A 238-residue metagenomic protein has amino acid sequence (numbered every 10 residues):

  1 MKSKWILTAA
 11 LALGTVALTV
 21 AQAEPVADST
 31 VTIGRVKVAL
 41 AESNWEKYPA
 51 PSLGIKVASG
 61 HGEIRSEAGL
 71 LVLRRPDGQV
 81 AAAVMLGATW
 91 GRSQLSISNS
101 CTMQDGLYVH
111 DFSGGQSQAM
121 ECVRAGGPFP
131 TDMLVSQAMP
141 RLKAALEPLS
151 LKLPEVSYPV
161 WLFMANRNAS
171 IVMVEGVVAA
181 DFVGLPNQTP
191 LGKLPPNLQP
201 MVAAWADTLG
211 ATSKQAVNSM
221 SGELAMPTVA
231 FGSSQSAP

Functional and structural regions predicted by a protein language model:
M1-A9: Bacterial N-terminal signal peptides that target proteins for export
T8-A17: Bacterial N-terminal signal peptides
A23-F112: N-terminal Sec/ER secretory leader and immediately downstream segment of secreted/extracellular precursors
A27-I33, L71-L73, M120, R124 (+2 more regions): Short acidic-hydrophobic surface loop/beta-edge motif
K37-G69, V123-Y158: Generic detector of solvent-exposed, compositionally biased contiguous segments
G87-E147: Low-complexity, serine/threonine/proline-enriched polar segments
P130-S234: Short, well-structured beta-strand
S236-P238: Short, solvent-exposed mixed-charge patches
